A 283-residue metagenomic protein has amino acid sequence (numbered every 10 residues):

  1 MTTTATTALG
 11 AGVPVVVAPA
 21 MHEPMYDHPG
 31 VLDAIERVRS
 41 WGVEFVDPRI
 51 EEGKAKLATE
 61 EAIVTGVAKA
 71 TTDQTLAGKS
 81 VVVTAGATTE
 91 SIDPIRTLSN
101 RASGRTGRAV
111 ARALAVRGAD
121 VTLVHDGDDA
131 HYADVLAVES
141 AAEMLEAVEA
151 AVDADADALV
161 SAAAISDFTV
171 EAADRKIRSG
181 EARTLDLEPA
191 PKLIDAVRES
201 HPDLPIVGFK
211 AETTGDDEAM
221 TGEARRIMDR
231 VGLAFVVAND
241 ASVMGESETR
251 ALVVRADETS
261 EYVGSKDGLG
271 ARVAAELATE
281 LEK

Functional and structural regions predicted by a protein language model:
M1-P48, R117-V243, R250-L252: Glycine-rich phosphate/dinucleotide-binding loop and adjoining beta-alpha-beta core of small-molecule
S40-Q74, A154: A charged, well-structured terminal subsegment
E60-V64, L145, K266-A278: Short, amphipathic alpha-helical "lid/cap" segments that border enzyme active or binding sites
T72-K79, M228, A275-K283: Haloarchaeal acidic low-complexity proteome signature biased toward cell-envelope/secretome components but also
K79-S140: Glycine-rich phosphate/diphosphate-binding loop of Rossmann-like nucleotide-binding domains
T97-A102, R183-L185, E261: Short pre-catalytic strand/loop immediately N-terminal to key active-site residues, enriched for Gly-Thr
R250-D267, A271: C-terminal beta-strand edge segments of enzyme domains
